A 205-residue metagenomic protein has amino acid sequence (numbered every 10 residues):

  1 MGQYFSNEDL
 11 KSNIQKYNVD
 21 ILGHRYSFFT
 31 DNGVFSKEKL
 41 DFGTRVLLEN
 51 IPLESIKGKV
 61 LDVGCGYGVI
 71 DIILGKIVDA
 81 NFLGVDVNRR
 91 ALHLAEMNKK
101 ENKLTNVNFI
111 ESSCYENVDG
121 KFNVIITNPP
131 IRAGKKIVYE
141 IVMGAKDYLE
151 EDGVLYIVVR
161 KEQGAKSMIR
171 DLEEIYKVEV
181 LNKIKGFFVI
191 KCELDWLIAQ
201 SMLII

Functional and structural regions predicted by a protein language model:
M1-L22, N32-G33: N-terminal auxiliary segments of SAM/dcSAM-dependent transferases
T30-K39: Class I SAM-dependent methyltransferase Rossmann-like catalytic core, especially the SAM/SAH-binding loop
G43-T127: Conserved SAM/SAH cofactor-binding pocket of Class I
D86-R90, I137, R160: Short beta->alpha hinge that forms the Motif I/post-I loop of the SAM-binding pocket
Y139-E151: A short glycine-rich, Lys/Arg-flanked "PGG" loop and its adjoining helix->strand segment in the class I
D152-V159: Conserved beta-strand signature within the Rossmann-like core of class I S-adenosyl-L-methionine
R160-Y176: Conserved class I S-adenosyl-L-methionine
K183-I205: Core SAM-dependent methyltransferase catalytic element
